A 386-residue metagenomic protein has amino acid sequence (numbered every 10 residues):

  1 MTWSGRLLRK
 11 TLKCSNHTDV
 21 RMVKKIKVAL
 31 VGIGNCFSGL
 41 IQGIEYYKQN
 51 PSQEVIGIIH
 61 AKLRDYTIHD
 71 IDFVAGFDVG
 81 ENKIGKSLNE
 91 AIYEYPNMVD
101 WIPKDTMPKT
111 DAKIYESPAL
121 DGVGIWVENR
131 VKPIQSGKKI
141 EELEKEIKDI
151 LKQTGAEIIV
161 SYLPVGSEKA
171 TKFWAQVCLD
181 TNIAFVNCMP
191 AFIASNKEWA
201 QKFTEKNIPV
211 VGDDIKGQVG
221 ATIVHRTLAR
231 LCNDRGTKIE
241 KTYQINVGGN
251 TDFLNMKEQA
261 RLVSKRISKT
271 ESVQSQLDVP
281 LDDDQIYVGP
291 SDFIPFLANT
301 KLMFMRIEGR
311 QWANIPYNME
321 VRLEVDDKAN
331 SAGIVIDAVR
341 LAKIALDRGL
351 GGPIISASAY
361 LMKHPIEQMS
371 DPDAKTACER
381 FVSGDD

Functional and structural regions predicted by a protein language model:
L12, H17-W174, L262-R266, M303 (+1 more regions): N-terminal glycine-/serine-/threonine-rich beta1-alpha1-beta2 phosphate-ribose binding loop of Rossmann-like
V31, H69, K83, E94-M98 (+3 more regions): Active-site-lining helix/loop region of Rossmann-like oxidoreductase modules
I159-S161, F185-C188, V211-D213, T242: Short catalytic-loop micro-motif centered on adjacent basic/acidic residues
P164-V165, I183, P190-A191, I215-K216: Short, ordered loop/turn segments at secondary-structure junctions
V165-Q176, M189-I208: Rossmann-fold NAD(P)-binding glycine/threonine-rich loop
T181-A184, K206-I208: A short helix->loop->beta-strand "cap" motif at the edges of active sites that frequently abuts
N330-D386: NAD(P)-dependent Rossmann-like dehydrogenase/reductase catalytic/cofactor-binding core
